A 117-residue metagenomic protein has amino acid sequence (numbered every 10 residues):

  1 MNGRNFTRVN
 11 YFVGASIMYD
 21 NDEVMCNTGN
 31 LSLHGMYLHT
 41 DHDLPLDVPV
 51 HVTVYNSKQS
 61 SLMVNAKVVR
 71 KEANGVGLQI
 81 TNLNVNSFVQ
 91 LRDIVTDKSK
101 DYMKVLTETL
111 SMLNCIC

Functional and structural regions predicted by a protein language model:
M1-L31, T96-C117: N-terminal helix initiation/capping motif
F6, H39-L44: Short, surface-exposed secondary-structure edge patches
V13-Y19, D47-S61: Short conserved beta-strand and strand-loop elements enriched in small hydrophobics with frequent Asp/Gly
C26-T28, V64-V69: Short beta-strand-centered aromatic/proline hotspots
L33-H34, L44-L46, N84-N86: Short, surface-exposed beta-strand-loop junctions and turns on beta-sheet-rich folds
Y37-T40, N74-N82: Short, solvent-exposed secondary-structure boundary/capping segments
V85-V95: A short macromolecule-binding patch
